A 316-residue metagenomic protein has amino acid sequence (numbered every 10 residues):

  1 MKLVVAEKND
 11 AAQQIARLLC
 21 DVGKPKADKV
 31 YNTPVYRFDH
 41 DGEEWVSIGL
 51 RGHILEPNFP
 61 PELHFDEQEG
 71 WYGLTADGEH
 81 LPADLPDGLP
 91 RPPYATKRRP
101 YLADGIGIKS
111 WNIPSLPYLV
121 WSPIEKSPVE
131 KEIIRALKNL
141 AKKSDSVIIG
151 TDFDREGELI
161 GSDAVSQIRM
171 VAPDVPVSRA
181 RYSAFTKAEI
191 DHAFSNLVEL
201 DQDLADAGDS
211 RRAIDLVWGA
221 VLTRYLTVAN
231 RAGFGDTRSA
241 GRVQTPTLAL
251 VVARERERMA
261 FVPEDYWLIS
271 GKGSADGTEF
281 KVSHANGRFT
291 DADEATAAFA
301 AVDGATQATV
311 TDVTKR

Functional and structural regions predicted by a protein language model:
M1, P114-P123, S146, L226-S239 (+2 more regions): Short hinge/gating elements
M1-R212, L216-W218, T296-F299, Q307: Intrinsically disordered, low-complexity regulatory segments
A6, R212-G287: Prokaryote-biased recognition of long, low-complexity C-terminal linker/tail segments that are poorly structured
A11, S146, D174, E199-L204 (+5 more regions): Intrinsically disordered or highly flexible coil/loop and linker segments, enriched in small and charged/polar residues
C20-G23, V282-A295: Extended active-site and interfacial segments that coordinate phosphate-rich ligands in large catalytic machineries
R37, V46, P176, S270-K272 (+2 more regions): Ser/Thr- (and often Asn-) enriched beta-sheet segments in non-cytosolic proteins
D39-D41, V262-P263, T314-R316: Short, ordered beta-strand-loop transition motifs
A292-R316: Metal- or metallocofactor-binding catalytic centers and their adjacent structured scaffolds across diverse enzyme
